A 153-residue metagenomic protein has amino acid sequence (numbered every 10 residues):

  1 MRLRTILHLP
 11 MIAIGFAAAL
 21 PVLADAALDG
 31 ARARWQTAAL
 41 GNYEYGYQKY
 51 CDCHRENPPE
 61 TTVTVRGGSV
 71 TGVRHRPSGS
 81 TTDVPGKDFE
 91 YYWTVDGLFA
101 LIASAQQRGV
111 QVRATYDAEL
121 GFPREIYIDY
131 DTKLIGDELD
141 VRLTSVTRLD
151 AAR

Functional and structural regions predicted by a protein language model:
M1-I12: Bacterial N-terminal signal peptides that target proteins for export
V22-T37: Short N-terminal edge-element motif at the start of the domain
Q36, T64-T71, D117-E119: A short, structured loop/turn motif at beta-sheet edges
T37-K49: A short, Trp-centered hydrophobic/proline-enriched beta-strand micro-motif
Y45-Y47, V70-H75, E125: Short hydrophobic/aromatic-rich beta-strand segments that constitute the beta-sheet cores of beta-sandwich/beta-barrel
Y47-Y50, S80-R153: Mature, soluble, non-transmembrane domains
K49-G68: Short, surface-exposed binding/anchoring microloops in extracellular/periplasmic proteins
